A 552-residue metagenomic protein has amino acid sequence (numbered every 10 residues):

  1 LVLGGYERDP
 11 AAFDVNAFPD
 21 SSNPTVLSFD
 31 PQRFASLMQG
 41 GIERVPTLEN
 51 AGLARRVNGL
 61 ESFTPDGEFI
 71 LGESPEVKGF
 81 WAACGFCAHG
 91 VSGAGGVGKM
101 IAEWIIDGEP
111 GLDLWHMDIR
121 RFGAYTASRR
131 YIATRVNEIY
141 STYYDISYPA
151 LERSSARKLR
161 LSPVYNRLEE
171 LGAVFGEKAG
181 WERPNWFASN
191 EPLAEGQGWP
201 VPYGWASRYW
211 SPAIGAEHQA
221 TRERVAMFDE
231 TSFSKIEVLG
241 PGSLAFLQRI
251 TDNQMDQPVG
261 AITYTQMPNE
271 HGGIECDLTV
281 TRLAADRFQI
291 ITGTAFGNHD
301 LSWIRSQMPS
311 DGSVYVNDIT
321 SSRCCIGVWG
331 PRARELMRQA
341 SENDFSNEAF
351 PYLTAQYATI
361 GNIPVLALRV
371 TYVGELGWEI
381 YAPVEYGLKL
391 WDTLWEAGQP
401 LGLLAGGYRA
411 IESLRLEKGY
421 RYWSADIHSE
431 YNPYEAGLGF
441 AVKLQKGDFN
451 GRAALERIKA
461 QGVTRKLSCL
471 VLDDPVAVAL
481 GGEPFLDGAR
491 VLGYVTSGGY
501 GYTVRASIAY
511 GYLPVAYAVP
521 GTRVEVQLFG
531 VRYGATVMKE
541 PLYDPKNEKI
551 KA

Functional and structural regions predicted by a protein language model:
L1, F80-W81, F288: Hydrophobic residues embedded in beta-strands of well-ordered beta-sheets
L1, I70-E73, V280, L366-L368: Short, surface-exposed beta-strand/loop micro-motifs that present aromatic residues
L1-R8, A12-N16: Extended catalytic-interface subdomain
L3-Y6, A83, D392, V495: Beta-strand scaffold of nucleotide-dependent catalytic cores
G4-R8, S74, V370, E540: Generic beta-structure capping elements
D9, A88, G499-T503: A short acidic/small-residue loop/turn micro-motif
D20-S21, V26-R160: C-terminal catalytic lobe of FAD-dependent flavoproteins
L112, I119-A552: Glycine/proline-enriched, intrinsically flexible loops and inter-domain linkers
